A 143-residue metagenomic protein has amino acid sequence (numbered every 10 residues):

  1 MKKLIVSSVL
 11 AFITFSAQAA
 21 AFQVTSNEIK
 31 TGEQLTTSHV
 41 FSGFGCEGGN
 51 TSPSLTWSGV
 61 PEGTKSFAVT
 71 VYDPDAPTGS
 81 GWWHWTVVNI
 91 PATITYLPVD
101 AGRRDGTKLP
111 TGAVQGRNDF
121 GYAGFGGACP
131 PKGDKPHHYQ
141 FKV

Functional and structural regions predicted by a protein language model:
M1-L4: Positively charged n-region of N-terminal signal peptides that target proteins for export
S7-S16: Bacterial N-terminal signal peptides
A19-V143: N-terminus-centered regions that define maturation/targeting leaders and the start of the first functional domain
